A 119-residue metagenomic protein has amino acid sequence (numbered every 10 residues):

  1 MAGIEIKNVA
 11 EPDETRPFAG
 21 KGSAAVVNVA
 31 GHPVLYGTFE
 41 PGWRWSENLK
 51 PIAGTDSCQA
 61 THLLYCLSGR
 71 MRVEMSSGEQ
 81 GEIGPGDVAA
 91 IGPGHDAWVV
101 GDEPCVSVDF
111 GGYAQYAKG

Functional and structural regions predicted by a protein language model:
M1-T38, S46: A short, N-terminal "cap"/entry segment at the start of jelly-roll beta-barrel domains of the cupin/DSBH fold
S23-A24, V34, T61, R70 (+2 more regions): Short, acidic/polar N-cap/turn motifs at the starts of alpha helices
Y36, A90-I91, D96, G101-G119: A short hydrophobic beta-strand segment most commonly corresponding to one strand of the jelly-roll/cupin
Y36-S57: Conserved short histidine dyad/triad with adjacent acidic residue
F39, T55-V73: Short, conserved beta-strand element in jelly-roll/cupin
R44-W45, G69-E74, A97: Short beta-strand segments in beta-sandwich/barrel cores
S76-G94: Short acidic-glycine-tyrosine-enriched beta hairpin
